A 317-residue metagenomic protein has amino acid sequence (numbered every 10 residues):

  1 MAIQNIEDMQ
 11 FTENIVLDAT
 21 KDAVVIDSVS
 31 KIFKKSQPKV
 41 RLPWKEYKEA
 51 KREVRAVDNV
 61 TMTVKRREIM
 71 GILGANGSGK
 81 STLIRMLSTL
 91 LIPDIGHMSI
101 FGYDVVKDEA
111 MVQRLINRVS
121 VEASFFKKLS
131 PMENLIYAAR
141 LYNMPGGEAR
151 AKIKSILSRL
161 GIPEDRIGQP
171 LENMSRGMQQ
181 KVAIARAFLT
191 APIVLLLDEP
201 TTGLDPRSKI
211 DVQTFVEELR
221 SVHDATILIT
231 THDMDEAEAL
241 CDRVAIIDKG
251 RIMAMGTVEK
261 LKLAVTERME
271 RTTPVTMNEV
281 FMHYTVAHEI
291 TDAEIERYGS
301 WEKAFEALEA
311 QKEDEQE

Functional and structural regions predicted by a protein language model:
V29, R41-W44, I136, R140 (+1 more regions): Conserved ABC ATPase "signature" region
A191: Conserved catalytic motifs of ABC-family nucleotide-binding domains
L195-D198: Catalytic Walker B motif of ABC-type/P-loop ATPase nucleotide-binding domains
I210-H223: Helical segment within the ABC ATPase nucleotide-binding domain
M255-G256: ABC ATPase "signature
